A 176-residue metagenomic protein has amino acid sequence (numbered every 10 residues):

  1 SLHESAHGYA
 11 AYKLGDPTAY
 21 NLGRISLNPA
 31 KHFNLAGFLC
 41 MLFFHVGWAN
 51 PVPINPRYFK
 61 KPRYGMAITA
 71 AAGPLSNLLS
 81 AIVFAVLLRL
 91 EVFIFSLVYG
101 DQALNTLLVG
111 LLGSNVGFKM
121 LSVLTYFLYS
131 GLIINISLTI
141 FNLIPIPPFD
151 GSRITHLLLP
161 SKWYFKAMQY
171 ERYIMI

Functional and structural regions predicted by a protein language model:
S1-I176: Hydrophobic transmembrane alpha-helices and their immediate loop junctions in multi-pass integral membrane proteins
